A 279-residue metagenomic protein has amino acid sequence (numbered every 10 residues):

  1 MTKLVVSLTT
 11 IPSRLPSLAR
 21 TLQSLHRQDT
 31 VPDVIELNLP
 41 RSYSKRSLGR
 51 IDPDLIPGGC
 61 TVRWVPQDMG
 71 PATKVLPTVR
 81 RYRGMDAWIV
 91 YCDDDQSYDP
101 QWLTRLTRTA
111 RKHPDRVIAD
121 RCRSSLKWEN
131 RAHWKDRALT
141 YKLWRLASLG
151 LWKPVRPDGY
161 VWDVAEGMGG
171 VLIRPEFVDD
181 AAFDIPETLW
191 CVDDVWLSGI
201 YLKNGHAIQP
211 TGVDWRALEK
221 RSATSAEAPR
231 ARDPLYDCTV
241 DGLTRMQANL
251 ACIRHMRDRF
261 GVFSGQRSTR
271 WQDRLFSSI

Functional and structural regions predicted by a protein language model:
M1-R27, E36: N-proximal low-complexity "stem/linker" segments adjacent to membrane-targeting elements
M1-T2, S17, D184-I279: C-terminal catalytic/acceptor-binding lobe
K3, D33-V34, W88, A207: Residues at the starts of beta-strands that form the adenosine-phosphate
T21-V34, R41, K45, D54-L55: Short, acidic, metal-binding catalytic loop of nucleotide-sugar glycosyltransferases
L22-Q23, L103, I253: Generic structural signal for well-ordered alpha-helices, preferentially at hydrophobic/aromatic core positions
N38-A87: Active-site-proximal specificity loops/subdomain of glycosyltransferases
M85-S97: Short beta-strand-to-loop acidic/aromatic patch adjacent to the donor-nucleotide binding site
S97-D184: Conserved catalytic core of nucleotide-sugar-dependent glycosyltransferases
